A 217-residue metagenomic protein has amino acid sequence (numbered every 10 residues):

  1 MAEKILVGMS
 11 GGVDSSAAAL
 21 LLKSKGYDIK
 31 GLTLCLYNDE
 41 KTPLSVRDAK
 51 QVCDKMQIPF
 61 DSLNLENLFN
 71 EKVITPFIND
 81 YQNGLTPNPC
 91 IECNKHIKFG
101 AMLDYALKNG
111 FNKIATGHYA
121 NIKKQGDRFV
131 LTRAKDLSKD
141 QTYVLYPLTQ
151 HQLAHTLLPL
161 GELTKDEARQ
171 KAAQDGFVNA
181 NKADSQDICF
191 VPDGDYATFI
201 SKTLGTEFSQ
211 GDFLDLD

Functional and structural regions predicted by a protein language model:
M1-Y146, L157, D166-E167, A173: ATP-dependent adenylation/nucleotidyltransferase module used to activate substrates
A115-K123, D127-D217: AMP-forming adenylation/ATP pyrophosphatase catalytic core
